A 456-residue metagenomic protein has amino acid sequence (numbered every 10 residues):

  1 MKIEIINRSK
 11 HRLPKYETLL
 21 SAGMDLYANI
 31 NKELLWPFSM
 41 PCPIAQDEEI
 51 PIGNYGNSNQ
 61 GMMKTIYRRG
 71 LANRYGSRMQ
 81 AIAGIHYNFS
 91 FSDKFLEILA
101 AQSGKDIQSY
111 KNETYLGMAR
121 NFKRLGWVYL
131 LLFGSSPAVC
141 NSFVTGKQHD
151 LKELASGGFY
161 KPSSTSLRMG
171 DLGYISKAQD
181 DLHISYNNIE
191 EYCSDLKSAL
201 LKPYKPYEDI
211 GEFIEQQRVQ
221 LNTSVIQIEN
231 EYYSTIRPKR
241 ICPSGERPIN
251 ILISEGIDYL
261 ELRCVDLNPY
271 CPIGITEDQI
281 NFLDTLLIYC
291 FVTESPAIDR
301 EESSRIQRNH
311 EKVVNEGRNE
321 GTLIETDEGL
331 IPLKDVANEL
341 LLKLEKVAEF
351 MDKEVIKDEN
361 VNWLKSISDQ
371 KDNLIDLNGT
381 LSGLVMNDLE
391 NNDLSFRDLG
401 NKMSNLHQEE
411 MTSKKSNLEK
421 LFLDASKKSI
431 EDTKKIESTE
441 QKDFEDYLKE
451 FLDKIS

Functional and structural regions predicted by a protein language model:
M1-K32: DUTPase catalytic domain/fold
I30-K32, Y75, S103: A structural signal for the main folded, soluble domain(s) of proteins
E33-M63: Signature for HUH/AEP ssDNA processing cores
G53-N73, S90-S254, R263, P272 (+3 more regions): Loop-rich catalytic cores of soluble enzymes, especially ATP-dependent carboxylate-amine ligases and other
R74-A83, I253: Exposed beta-sheet edge/beta-hairpin loop segments within beta-rich domains
M79-S92, Y259-D266: Histidine-centered divalent-metal-coordination microenvironment in nucleic-acid enzymes
S234, P238, D258, R263 (+2 more regions): Active-site and substrate-binding clefts of carbohydrate-active enzymes
K357-S456: Extended, compositionally biased alpha-helical segments that mediate assembly or anchoring
